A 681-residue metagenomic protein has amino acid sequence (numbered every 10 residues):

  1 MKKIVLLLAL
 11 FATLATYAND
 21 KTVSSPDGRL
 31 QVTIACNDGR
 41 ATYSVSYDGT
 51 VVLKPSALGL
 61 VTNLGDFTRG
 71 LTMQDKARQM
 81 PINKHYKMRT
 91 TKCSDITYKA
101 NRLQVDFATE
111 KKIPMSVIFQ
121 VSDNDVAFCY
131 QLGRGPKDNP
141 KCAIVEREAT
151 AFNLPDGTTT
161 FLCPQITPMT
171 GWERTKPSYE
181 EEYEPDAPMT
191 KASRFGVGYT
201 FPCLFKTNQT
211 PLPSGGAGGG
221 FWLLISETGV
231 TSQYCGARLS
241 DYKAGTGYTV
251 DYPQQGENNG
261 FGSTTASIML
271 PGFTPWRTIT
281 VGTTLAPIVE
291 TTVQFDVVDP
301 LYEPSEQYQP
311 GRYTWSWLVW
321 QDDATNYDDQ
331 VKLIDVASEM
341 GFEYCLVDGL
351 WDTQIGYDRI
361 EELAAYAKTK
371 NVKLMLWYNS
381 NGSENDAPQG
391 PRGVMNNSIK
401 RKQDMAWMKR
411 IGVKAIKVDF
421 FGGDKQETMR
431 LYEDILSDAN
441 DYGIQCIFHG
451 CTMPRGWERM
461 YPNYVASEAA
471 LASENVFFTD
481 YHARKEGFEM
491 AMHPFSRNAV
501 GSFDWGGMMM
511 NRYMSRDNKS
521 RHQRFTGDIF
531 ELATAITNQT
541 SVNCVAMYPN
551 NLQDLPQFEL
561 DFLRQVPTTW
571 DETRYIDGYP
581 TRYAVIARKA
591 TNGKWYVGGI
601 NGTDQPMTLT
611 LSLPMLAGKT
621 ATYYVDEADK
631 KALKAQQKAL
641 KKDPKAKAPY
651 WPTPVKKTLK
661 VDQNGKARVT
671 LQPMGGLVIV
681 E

Functional and structural regions predicted by a protein language model:
L8-Y17: Hydrophobic h-region of N-terminal signal peptides that target proteins for export in Gram-negative bacteria
D20-E290, K631, A635, A639: N-terminal accessory beta-strand-rich subdomains and adjacent acidic, glycine-rich linkers that precede catalytic cores
K92-T97, F562-R588: Edge strands and adjacent loops of beta-rich recognition modules
T265-Y344: An acidic-aromatic substrate-binding cleft motif
L346-G527: Aromatic- and carboxylate-enriched substrate-binding clefts and catalytic-loop regions of carbohydrate-active enzymes
I529, A533-Y575: Catalytic cores of secreted or luminal carbohydrate-active enzymes
Y579-L616, M674-V680: Carbohydrate-binding surface patches
V655-E681: C-terminal beta-strand-rich structural cap/linker in extracellular carbohydrate-active enzymes
